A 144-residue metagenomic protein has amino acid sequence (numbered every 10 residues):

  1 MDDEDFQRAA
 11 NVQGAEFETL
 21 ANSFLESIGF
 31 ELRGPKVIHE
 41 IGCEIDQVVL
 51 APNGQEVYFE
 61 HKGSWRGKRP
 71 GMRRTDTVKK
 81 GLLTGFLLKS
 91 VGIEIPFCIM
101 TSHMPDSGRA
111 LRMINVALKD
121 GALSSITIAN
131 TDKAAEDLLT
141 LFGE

Functional and structural regions predicted by a protein language model:
M1-H39: Acidic-basic catalytic patches of nuclease active cores, encompassing PD-(D/E)XK and other metal-cofactor nuclease
A21, L25, I45-K68: Conserved catalytic cores of phosphodiester-cleaving nucleases, focusing on short active-site segments
I38, S64, T131-K133: Short, solvent-exposed coil/turn elements at secondary-structure transition points
I38-D46: Beta-rich nucleic-acid/ligand-interaction surfaces
Q55-E56, H61-K119: Catalytic cores of nucleic-acid endonucleases
F86, A110-E144: Charged, structured surface patches that assemble and position nucleic-acid processing machinery
